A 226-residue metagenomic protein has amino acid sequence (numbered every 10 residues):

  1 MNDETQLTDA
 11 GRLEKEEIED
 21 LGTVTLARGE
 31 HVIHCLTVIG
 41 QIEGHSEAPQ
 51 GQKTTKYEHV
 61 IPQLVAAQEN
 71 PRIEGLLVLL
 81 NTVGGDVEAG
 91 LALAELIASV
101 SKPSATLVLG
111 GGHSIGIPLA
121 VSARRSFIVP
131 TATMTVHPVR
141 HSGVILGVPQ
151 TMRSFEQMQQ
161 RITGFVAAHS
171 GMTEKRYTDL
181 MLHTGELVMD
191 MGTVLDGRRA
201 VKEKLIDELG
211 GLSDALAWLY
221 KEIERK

Functional and structural regions predicted by a protein language model:
M1-I117, V121-H137, H141-K226: N-terminal organellar transit peptides
